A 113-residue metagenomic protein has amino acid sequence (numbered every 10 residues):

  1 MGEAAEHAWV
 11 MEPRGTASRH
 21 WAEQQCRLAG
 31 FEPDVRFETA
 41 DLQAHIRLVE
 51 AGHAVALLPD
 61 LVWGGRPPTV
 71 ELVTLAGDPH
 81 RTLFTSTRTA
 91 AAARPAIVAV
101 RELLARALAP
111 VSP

Functional and structural regions predicted by a protein language model:
M1, H7-A29, A93-R101, L108-P113: Secondary-structure junction motif
E3, Q43-A92: Beta-alpha-beta core module
A8-V10, R36, F84-S86: Short aromatic/hydrophobic contact patches that present stacked aromatics for nucleic-acid/ligand binding
M11-E12, E32-D41: Short beta-strand-to-loop elements that line the ligand-binding cleft of bilobed periplasmic-binding protein-like
A17, D41-A44: Residue-level recognition of oxygen-bearing side chains
C26, F37, I46-R47, L103: Primarily hydrophobic membrane-targeting regions of prokaryotic envelope proteins
